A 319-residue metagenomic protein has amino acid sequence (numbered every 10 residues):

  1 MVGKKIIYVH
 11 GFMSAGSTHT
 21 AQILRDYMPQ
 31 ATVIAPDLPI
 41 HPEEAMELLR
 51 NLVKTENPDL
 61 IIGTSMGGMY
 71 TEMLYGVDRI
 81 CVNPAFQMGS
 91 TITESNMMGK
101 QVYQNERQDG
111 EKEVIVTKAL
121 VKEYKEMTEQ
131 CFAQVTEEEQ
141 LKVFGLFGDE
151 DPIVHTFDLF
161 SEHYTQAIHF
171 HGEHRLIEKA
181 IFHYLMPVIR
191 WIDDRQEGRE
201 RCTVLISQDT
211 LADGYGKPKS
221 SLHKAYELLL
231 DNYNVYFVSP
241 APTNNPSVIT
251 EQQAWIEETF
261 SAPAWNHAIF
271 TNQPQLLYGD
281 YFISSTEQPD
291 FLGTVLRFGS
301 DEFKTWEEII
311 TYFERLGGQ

Functional and structural regions predicted by a protein language model:
V2-T55: Active-site catalytic motif of lipid deacylating hydrolases and related acyltransferases
D59-G63, R79-C81, V143-D149, H267-F270 (+2 more regions): Short, hydrophobic beta-strand segments that form beta-sheet elements in well-ordered domains
I62-E72: Gly/Ala-rich beta-loop-alpha elbow adjacent to hydrolase catalytic centers
D78-I80, P84-I192: The alpha/beta-hydrolase serine catalytic core
T165-C202, T294-Q319: Charged phosphate-binding loop/patch that engages nucleotide di/tri-phosphates or the phosphate backbone of nucleic
E197-G216: Asp-based phosphoryl-transfer active-site loop
D213-F237: Short, acidic loop-to-helix structural element flanking the phosphoryl-transfer center in phosphate-processing enzymes
P246-Q319: C-terminal cap/substrate-recognition subdomain and adjoining C-terminal extension of metal-dependent phosphatase-like
